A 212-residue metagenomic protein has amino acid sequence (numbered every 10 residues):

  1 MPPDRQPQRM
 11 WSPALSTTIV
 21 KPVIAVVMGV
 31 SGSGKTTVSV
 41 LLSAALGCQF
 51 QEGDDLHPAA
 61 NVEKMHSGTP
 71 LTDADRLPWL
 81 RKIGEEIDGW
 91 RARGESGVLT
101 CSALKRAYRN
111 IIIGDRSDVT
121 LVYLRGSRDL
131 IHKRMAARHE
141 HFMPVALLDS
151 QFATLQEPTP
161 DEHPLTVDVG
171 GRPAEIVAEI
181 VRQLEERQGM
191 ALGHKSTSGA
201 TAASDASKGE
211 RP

Functional and structural regions predicted by a protein language model:
P2-V23: Extreme N-terminal, non-catalytic leader segments that precede Walker-type/kinase nucleotide-binding cores
V27: Hydrophobic anchor at the beta1->P-loop junction of P-loop NTPases
V30: P-loop (Walker A) phosphate-binding loop of NTP-binding proteins
K35: Conserved lysine of the Walker
V40-E85: Conserved substrate/cofactor phosphate-moiety recognition/catalytic segment in nucleotide-dependent phosphotransferases
A74-R116, L124: Glycine-rich phosphate-binding loop used to anchor ATP phosphates in small-molecule kinases, encompassing both
D115-R134: Conserved phosphate-donor/acceptor-positioning beta-strand/loop module used by diverse small-molecule
A137-E179: Small-molecule kinase domains that catalyze NTP-dependent phosphoryl transfer to phosphate-bearing small molecules
